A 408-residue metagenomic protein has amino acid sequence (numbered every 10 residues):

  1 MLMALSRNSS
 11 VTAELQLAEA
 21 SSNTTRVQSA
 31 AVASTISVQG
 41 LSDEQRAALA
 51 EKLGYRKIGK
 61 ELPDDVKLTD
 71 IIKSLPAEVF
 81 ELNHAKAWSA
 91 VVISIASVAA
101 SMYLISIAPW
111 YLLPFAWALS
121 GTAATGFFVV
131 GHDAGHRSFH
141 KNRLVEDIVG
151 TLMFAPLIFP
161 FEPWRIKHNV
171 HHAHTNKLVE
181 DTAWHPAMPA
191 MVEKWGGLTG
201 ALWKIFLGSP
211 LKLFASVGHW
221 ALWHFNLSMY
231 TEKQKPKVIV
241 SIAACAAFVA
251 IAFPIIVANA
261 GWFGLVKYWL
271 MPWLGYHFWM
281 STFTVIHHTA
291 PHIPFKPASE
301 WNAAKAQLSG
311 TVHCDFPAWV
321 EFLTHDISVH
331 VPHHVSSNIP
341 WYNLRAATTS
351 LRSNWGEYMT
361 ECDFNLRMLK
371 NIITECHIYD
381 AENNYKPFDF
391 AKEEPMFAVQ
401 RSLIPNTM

Functional and structural regions predicted by a protein language model:
L2-A123, D147, F154-M271, Y342-M408: Non-catalytic, topology-defining segments of multipass membrane proteins
L75-A77, P291-F295, A303, L308 (+2 more regions): Polar-ligand-bearing catalytic/cofactor-coordination segments of membrane-embedded or membrane-tethered inner-membrane
L119-G131, P160, W164, K212-F225 (+4 more regions): Transmembrane alpha-helical segments that form the membrane-embedded catalytic/substrate-channel core of multi-pass
A124-L144, W164-N176, F283-P291, I327-N338: Acidic (Asp/Glu-rich) catalytic motifs at the cytosolic membrane interface
V145-T151, L323: Select transmembrane alpha-helical segments in multipass membrane proteins
F214-V217, F316-A318, F322-L323, I327: Long helical/loop segments within the catalytic core of UDP-sugar-dependent glycosyltransferases, especially the large
N302-V320: Cytosolic juxtamembrane regulatory segments of multi-pass membrane proteins
E321-A346, S350-N354: C-terminal, well-structured subdomains that either form a transmembrane helix-short loop-helix hairpin in multi-pass
